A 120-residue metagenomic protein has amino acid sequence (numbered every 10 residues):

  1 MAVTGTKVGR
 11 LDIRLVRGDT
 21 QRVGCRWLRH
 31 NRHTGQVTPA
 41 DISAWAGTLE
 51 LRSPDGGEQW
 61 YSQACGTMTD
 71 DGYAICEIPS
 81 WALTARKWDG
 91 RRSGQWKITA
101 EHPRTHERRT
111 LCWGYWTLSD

Functional and structural regions predicted by a protein language model:
M1-D120: Contiguous segments within soluble domain cores/interaction surfaces
